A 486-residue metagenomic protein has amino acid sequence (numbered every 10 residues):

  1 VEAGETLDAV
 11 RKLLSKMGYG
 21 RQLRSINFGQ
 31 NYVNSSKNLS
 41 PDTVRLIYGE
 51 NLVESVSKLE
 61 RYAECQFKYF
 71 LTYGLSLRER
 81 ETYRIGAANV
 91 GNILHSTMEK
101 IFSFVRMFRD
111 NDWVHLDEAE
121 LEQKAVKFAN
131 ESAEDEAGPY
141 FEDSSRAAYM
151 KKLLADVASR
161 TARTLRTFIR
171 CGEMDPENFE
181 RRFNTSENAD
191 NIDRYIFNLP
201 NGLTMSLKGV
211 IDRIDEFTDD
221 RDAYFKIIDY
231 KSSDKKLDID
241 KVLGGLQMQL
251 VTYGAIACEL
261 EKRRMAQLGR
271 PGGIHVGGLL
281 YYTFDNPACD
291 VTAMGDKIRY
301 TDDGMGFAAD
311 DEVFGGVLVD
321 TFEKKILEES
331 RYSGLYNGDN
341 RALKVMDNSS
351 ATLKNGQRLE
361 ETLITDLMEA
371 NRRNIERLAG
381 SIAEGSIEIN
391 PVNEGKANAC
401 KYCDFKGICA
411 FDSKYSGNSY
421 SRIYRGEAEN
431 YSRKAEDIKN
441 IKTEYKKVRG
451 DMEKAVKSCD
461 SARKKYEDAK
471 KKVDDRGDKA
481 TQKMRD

Functional and structural regions predicted by a protein language model:
V1-K439: Structural signature of nuclease core domains in nucleic-acid processing machines
E436-D486: Extended amphipathic alpha-helical heptad-repeat regions
